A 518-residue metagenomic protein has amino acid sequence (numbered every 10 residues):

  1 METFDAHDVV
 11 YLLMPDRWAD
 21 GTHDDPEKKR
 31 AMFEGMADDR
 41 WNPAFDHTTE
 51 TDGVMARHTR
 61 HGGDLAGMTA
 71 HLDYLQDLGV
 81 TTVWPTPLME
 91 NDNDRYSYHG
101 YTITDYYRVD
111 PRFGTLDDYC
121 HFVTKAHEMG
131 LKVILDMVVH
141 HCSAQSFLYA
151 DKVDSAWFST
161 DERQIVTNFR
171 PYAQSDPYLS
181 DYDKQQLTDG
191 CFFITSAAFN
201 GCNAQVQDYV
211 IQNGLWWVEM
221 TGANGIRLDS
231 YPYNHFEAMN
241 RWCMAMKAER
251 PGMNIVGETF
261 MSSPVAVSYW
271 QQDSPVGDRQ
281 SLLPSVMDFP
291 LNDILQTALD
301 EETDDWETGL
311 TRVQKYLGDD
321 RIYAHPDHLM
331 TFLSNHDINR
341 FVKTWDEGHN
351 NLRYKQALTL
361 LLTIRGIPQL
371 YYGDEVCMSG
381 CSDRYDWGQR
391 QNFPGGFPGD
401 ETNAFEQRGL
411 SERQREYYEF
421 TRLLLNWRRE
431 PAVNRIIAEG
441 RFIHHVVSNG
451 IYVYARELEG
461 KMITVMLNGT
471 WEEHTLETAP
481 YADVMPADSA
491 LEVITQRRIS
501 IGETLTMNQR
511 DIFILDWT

Functional and structural regions predicted by a protein language model:
E2-V9, M14-T221, M239-R250, V265-A266 (+4 more regions): Substrate-binding/active-site clefts of carbohydrate-active enzymes
T3-A6, G21-A56, R60, M261 (+4 more regions): Loop/helix patches that line or flank the sugar-binding groove of alpha-linked glycan CAZymes
V9, I501-T518: C-terminal beta-strand-rich structural cap/linker in extracellular carbohydrate-active enzymes
V9-Y11, V83-P85, V133-L135, I226 (+3 more regions): Hydrophobic faces of well-ordered beta-strands that scaffold small-molecule active sites in alpha/beta enzyme cores
M14-R17, M89, Y107-F113, V139-H141 (+5 more regions): Short, flexible loop/turn elements at secondary-structure junctions
R60-G67, G114-D118, Q205-V210, N234 (+6 more regions): Soluble or luminal CAZymes and related metallo-dependent hydrolases
V123-L131, H141, S146-Y149, N213-L215 (+6 more regions): Active-site-proximal helices and loops of the catalytic beta/alpha 8
P480-Q496: Solvent-exposed beta-hairpin/edge-strand motifs
